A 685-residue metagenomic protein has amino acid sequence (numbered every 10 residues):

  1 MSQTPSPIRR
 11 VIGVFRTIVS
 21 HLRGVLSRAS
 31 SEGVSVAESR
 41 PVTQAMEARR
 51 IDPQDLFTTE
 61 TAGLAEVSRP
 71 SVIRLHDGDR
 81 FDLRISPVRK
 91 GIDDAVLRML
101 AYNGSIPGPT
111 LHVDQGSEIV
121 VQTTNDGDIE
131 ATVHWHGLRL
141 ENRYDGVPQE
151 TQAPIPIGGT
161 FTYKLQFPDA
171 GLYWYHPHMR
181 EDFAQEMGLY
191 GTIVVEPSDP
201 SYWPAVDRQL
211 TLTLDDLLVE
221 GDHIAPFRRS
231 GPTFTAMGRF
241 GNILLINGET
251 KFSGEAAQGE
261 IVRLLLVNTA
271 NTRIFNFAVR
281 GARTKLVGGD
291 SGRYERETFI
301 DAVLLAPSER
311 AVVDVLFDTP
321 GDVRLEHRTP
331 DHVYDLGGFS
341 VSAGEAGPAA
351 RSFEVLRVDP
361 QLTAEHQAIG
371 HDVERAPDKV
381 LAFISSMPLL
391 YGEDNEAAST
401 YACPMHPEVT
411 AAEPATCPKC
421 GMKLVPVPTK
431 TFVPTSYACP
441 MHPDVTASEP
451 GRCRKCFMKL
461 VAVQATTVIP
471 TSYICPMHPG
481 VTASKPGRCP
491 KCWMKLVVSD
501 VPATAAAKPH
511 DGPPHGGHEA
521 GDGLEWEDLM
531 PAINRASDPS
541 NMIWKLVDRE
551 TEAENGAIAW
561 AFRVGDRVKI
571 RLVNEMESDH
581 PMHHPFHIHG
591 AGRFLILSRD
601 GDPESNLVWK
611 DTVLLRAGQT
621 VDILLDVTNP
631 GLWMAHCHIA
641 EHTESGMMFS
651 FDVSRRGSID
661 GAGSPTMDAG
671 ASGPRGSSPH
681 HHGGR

Functional and structural regions predicted by a protein language model:
S2-D82, Q185-V219, E295-S399, M422 (+4 more regions): Extended terminal and domain-junction accessory segments
I18, L22, Y144-Q149, A153-P156 (+3 more regions): Histidine- and aromatic-rich segments of cupredoxin/plastocyanin-like copper-binding domains
R89-Q115, F240-A257, L529-R567: N-terminal edge beta-strand
L100-H112, E141-Y173, H178-D182, E295-A306 (+1 more regions): Aromatic/His-enriched, Gly/Pro-containing loop or helix-boundary segments that lie immediately adjacent to catalytic
G116-S117, G159, L165-Y173, G259-E260 (+8 more regions): Short tyrosine-centred short linear motifs in exposed loops/low-complexity segments
T123-G127, L266-A270, L572-M576: Asparagine-centered strand-capping/turn motif at beta-strand->loop junctions
G281-R293, D579, H583-K610, A640-E644 (+1 more regions): Active/binding-pocket-proximal capping segment
C403, C417, C439, C453 (+2 more regions): Short cysteine-rich clusters marking metal-coordination/redox-active sites
